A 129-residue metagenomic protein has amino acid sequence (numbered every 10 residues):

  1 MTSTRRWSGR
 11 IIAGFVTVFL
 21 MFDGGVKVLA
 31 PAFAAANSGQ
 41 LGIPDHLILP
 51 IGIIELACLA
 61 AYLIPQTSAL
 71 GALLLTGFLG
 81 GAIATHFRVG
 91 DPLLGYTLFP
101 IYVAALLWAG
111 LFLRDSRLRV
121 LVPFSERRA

Functional and structural regions predicted by a protein language model:
M1-F22, I64-A129: Extended, low-polarity transmembrane helix blocks
R10, L20, S38, I43-H46: Broad hydrophobic/π-residue packing in well-ordered secondary structure
T17-F33: Transmembrane alpha-helix/helix-exit interface in multi-pass inner-membrane proteins
F22, I43-L63, T76-G77: Core segments of alpha-helical transmembrane spans in multipass integral membrane proteins
V28-Q40, L56-Q66: Short juxtamembrane and helix-loop transition motifs at transmembrane-helix boundaries in membrane proteins
P31-L41, A82, H86, D91: Membrane-interface helix termini and inter-helical loops of multi-pass transporters
